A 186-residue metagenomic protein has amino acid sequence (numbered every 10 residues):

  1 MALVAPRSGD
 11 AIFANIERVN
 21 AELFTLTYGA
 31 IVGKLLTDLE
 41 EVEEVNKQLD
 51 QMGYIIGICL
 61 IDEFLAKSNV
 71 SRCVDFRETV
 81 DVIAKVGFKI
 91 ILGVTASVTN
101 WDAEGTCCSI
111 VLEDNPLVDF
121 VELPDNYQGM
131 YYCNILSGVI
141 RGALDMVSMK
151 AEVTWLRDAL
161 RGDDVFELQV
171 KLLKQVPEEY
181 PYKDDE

Functional and structural regions predicted by a protein language model:
M1-N134, D145, R157-E167, L173-E186: N-terminal accessory segment detector
G138: Short alpha-helical basic/polar micro-motif
R141: Active-site-proximal segments of catalytic enzyme domains that coordinate small-molecule cofactors or metal ions
K150-L156: A short linear hydrophobic-aromatic micro-motif
